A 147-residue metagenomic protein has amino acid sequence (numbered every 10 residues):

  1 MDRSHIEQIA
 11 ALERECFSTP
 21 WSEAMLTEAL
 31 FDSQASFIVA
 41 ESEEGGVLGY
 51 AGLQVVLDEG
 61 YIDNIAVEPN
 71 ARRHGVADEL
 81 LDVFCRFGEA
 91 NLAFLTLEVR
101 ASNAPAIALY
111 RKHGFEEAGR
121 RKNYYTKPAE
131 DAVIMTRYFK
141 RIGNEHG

Functional and structural regions predicted by a protein language model:
D2, G49, G75-A77, N103 (+1 more regions): Conserved phosphate-binding and hydrolysis motifs of nucleotide-dependent enzymes
R3-N70, D78-F87, Y138-H146: Acetyl-CoA-dependent GNAT
N64-A66, T96-E98, I134-T136: Short aromatic/hydrophobic contact patches that present stacked aromatics for nucleic-acid/ligand binding
E68, R72, E98-S102, K127: Residue-level recognition of the GNAT/N-acetyltransferase active site
A77, L81, S102-A106, N123-P128: Short glycine/proline-centered loop/turn elements that form peptide/ligand docking sites
G88-E98: Conserved GNAT acetyl-CoA-binding A-motif
T96-E98, E116-A132: Conserved catalytic-core motifs of GNAT/GCN5-like acyltransferases
Y110, F115, M135: Conserved active-site tyrosine of GNAT-family acetyltransferases
